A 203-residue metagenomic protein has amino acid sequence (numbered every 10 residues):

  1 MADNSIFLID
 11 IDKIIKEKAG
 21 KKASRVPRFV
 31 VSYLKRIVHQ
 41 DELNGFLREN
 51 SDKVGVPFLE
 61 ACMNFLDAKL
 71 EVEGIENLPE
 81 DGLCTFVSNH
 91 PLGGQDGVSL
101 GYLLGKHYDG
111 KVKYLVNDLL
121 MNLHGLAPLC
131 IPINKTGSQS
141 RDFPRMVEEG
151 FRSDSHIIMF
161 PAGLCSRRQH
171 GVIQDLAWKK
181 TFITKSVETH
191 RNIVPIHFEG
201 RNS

Functional and structural regions predicted by a protein language model:
M1-C84, G97-S99, D109, A127: Membrane-anchoring hydrophobic helices of lipid-metabolizing enzymes
K69-S203: Soluble catalytic domains of membrane acyltransferases
